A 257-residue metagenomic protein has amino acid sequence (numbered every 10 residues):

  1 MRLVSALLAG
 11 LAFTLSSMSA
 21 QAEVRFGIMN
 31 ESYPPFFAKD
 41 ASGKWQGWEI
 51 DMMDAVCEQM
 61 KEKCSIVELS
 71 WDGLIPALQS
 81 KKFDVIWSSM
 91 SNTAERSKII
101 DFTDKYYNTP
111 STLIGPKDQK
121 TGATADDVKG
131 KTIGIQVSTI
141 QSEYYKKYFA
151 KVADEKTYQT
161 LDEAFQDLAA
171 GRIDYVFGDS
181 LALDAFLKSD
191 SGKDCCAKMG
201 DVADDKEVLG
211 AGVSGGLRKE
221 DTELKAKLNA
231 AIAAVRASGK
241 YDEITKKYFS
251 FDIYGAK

Functional and structural regions predicted by a protein language model:
A22-M90, K98, S238, F251: Extracytoplasmic small-molecule ligand-binding "clamshell" domains of the periplasmic binding protein/Venus flytrap
N30-E31, N108-T112, S191-N229, F249-K257: Periplasmic-binding protein-like
F36-D40, M53-E62, S138-Q159, F165 (+2 more regions): Ligand-binding cleft/hinge of the Venus flytrap
I50-Q59, K131-T132, V137-I140, G210-F251: Extended ligand-binding regions for polar small-molecule ligands
E58-Q59, V67-E68, D72-D84, I99-D101 (+2 more regions): Short helices/loops that flank or line small-molecule/ion binding pockets
K63-S65, I140-K156, A197-K198, N229-K257: Ligand-binding clefts/hinges and TM-proximal coupling segments of bilobed small-molecule sensing domains
G73-P76, M90-K98, K146-K147, D174-L209: A ligand-binding cleft/hinge motif common to bilobed small-molecule-binding domains
G115-I133: Flexible hinge/capping segments at coil-to-helix
